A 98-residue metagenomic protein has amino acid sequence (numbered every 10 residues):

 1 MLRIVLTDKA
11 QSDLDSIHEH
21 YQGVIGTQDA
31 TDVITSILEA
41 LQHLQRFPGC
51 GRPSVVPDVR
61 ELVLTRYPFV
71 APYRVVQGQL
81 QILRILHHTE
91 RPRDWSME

Functional and structural regions predicted by a protein language model:
M1-I34: Arg/Lys-rich, positively charged N-terminal/basic patches that mediate binding to nucleic acids
L6, L14, L41-L44, L80-L86: Generic leucine side-chain signal with a strong bias for well-ordered alpha-helical environments
S16, H20, H43, F47-C50: Amphipathic, soluble alpha-helical interaction motifs
D32, V55, V59, E90-S96: Solvent-exposed interaction patches of small proteins and small membrane subunits
L38-E39, R46-Q79: Basic/aromatic recognition patch in beta-strand/loop cores that engages polyanionic ligands
F69-V70, R74-E98: Enriched for short, Lys/Arg-rich terminal
